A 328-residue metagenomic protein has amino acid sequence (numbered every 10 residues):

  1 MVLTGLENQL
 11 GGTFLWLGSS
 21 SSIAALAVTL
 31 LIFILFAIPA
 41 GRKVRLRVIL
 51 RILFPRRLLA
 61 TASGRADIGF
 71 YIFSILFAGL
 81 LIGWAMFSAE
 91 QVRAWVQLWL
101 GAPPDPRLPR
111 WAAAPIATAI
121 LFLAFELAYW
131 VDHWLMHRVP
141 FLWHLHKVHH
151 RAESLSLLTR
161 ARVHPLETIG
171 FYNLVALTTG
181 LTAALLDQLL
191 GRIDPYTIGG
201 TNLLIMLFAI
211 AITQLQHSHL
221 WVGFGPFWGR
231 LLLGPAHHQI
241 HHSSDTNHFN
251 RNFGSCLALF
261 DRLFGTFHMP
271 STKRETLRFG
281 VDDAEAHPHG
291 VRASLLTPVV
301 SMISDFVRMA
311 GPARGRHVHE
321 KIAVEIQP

Functional and structural regions predicted by a protein language model:
M1-L17: Short, strongly hydrophobic alpha-helical membrane anchors
L3, E7, G69, F73 (+8 more regions): Membrane-interacting alpha-helical segments
T13-G18, I193-T197: Interfacial loop-to-helix junctions that mark the boundaries of transmembrane helices in multi-pass membrane
F14-I23, R56, H317, E325: A short N-terminal beta->alpha junction/helix N-cap motif
S20-W99, A117-Y129: Specific transmembrane helices
R45-V48, I52-L53, L59, S63 (+5 more regions): Coil-to-alpha-helix initiation sites in intrinsically disordered, low-complexity, charged segments
F73-A85, P104-L277: Membrane-embedded catalytic scaffold of the fatty acid hydroxylase/desaturase
G199, R274-P328: A membrane-cytosol interface segment of integral membrane proteins
